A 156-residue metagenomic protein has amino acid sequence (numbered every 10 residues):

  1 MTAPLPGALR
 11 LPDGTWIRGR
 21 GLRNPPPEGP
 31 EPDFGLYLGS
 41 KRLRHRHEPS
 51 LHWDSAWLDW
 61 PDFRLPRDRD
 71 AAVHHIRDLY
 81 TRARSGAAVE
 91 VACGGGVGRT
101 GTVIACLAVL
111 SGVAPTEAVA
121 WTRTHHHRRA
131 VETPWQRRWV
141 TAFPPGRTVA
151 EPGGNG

Functional and structural regions predicted by a protein language model:
M1-E90, V103-G156: Cys-dependent protein tyrosine phosphatase-like superfamily
C93: Short cysteine clusters
T100: Ser/Thr-glycine-rich phosphate-binding loops at phosphate-binding pockets of nucleotides, nucleotide cofactors
